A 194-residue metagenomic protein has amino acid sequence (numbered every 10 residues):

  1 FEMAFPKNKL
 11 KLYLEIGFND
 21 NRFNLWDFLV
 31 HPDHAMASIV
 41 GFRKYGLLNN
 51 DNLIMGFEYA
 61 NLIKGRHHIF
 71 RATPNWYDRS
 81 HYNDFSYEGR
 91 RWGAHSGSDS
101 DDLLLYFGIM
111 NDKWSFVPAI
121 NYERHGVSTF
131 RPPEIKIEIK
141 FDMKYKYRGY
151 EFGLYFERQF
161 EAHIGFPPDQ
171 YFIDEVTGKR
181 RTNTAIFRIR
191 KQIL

Functional and structural regions predicted by a protein language model:
F1-L194: Exposed, low-structure sequence patches enriched in small/polar residues
